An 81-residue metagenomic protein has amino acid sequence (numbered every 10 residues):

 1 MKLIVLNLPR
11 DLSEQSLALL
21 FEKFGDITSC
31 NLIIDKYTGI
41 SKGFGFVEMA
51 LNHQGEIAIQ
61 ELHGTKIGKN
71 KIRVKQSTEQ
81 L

Functional and structural regions predicted by a protein language model:
M1-K23, T28, L32-I40, M49-L81: Intrinsically disordered, low-complexity RNA-binding regions enriched in Gly/Arg/Ser/Tyr
F44-F46: Short glycine-/small-residue motifs
